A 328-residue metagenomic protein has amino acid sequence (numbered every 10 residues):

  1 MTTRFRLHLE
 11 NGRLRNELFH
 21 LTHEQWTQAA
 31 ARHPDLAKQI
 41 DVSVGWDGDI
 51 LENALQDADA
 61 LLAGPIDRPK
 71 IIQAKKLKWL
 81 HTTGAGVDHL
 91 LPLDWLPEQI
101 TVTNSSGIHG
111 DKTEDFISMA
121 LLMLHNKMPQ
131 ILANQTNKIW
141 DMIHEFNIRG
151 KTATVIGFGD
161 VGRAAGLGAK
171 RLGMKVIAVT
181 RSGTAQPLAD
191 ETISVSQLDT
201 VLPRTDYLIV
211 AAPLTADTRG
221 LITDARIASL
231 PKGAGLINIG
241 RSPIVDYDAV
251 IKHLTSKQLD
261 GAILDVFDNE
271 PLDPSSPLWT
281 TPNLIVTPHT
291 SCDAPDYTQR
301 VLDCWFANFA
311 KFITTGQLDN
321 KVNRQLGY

Functional and structural regions predicted by a protein language model:
M1-A58: N-terminal glycine-/charge-rich "phosphate-binding" loop or analogous flexible N-terminal tail
G45-A54, R68-I71, D190-R204: Short acidic low-complexity segments
D57-L132: Phosphate/diphosphate ligand-binding glycine-rich loop within oxidoreductases
K70-K76, L93-E98, I227-G233, H253-K257 (+1 more regions): Short, conserved loop/helix-junction motifs that constitute active-site signature segments in enzyme catalytic cores
T103-F116, Q130-I131, E270-Y328: C-terminal helix-to-coil terminal segments
I131-A164: Glycine-rich NAD(P)-binding loop of Rossmann-like domains
R171-L188: NAD(P)-binding Rossmann-fold cofactor-contacting core
G183-P277: Rossmann-like adenosine-cofactor binding region
